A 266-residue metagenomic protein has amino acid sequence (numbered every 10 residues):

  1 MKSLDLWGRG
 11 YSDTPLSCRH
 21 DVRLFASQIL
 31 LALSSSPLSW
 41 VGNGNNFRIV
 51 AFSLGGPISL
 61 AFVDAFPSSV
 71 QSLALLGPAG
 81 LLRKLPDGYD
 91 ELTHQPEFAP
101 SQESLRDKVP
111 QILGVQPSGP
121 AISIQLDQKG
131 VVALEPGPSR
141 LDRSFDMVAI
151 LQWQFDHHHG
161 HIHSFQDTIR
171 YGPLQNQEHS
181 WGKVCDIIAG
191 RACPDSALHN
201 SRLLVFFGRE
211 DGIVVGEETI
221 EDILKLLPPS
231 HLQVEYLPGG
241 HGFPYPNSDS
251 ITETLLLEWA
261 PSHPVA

Functional and structural regions predicted by a protein language model:
S3-V50, A65-P67: Active-site loop/oxyanion-hole signature of alpha/beta-hydrolase fold enzymes
L6-G10, G80, G240-F243: Alpha/beta-hydrolase active-site loop signature
A51-G55, S59: Gly/Ala-rich beta-loop-alpha elbow adjacent to hydrolase catalytic centers
L60, D64-A65, S69-S118: Flexible "cap/lid" loop of the alpha/beta hydrolase fold
K84-L85, D90, S104-A197: Conserved alpha/beta-hydrolase catalytic His-Asp/Glu region
V205-D211: Short beta-strand/loop motif that positions the catalytic acidic residue of the alpha/beta-hydrolase fold
G212-T219: Conserved alpha/beta-hydrolase "acid-adjacent" motif
E221, L227-A266: Catalytic active-site module of serine/aspartate enzymes centered on a nucleophile-bearing elbow/loop
